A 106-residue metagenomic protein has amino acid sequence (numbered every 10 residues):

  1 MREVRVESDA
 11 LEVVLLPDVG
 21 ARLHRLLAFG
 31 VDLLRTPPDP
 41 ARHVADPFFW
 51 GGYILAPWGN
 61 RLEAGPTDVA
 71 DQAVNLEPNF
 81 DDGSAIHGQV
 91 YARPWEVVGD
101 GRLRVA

Functional and structural regions predicted by a protein language model:
M1-A106: Surface-exposed acidic/polar loop and edge beta-strand patches at domain peripheries
